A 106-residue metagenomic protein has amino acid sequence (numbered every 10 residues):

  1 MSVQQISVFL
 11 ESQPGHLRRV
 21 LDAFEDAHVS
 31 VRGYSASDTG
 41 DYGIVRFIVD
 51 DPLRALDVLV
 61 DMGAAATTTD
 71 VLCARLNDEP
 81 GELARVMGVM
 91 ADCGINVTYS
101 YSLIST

Functional and structural regions predicted by a protein language model:
M1-P80, A84-T106: Structural preference for solvent-exposed beta-strand-turn elements and adjacent flexible terminal/loop segments within
